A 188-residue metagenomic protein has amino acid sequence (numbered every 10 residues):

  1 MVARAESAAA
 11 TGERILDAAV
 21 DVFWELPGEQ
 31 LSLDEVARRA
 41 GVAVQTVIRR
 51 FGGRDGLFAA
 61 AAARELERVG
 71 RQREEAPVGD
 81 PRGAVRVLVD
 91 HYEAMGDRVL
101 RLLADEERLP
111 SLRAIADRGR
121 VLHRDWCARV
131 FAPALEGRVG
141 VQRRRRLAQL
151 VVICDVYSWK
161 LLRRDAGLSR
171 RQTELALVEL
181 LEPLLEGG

Functional and structural regions predicted by a protein language model:
M1-G41, D55-G56: Basic, helix-initiating cap at the start of DNA-binding domains
D21-E25, L31, G56-V87: Amphipathic alpha-helical linker/stalk segments
G41-F51: Short hydrophobic/aromatic patch on the recognition helix
R50-F51, A60, A176: Residues in the recognition helix of alpha-helical DNA-binding motifs
F51, A104-L109, I153-V156: Short helix-capping/turn signature of helix-turn-helix
R86-D97, S111-A148, E174-L185: Amphipathic alpha-helical packing segments from all-alpha helical-bundle domains
V99-P110, D165: Secondary-structure edge/capping motif, primarily at the C-terminal ends of alpha-helices and the immediately following
L147-L168, P183-G188: Amphipathic C-terminal alpha-helical segment
